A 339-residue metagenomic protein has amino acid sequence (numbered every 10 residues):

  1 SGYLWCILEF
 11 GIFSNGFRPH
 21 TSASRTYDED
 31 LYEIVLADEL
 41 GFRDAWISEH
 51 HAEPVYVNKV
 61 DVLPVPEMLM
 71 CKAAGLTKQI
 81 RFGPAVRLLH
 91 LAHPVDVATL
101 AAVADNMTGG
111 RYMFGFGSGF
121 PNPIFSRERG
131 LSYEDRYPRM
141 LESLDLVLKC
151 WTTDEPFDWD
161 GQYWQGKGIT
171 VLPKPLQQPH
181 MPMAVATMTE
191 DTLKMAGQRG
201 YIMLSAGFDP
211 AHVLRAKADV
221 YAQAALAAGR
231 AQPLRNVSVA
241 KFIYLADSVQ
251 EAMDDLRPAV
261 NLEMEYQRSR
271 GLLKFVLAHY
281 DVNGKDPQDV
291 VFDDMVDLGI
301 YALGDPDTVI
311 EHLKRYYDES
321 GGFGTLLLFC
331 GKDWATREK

Functional and structural regions predicted by a protein language model:
G2-L76, I80-R81, Q178-M181: N-terminal beta1-alpha1-beta2 module of alpha/beta enzyme domains
W5-C6, E134-L172, H212-F323: An alpha-helical appendage that flanks or caps ligand/catalytic pockets
E9-A23, H90-D158, M203, D209-A211: Flexible, glycine-rich active-site loops centered on histidine and acidic residues that chelate a metal or position
F10, G41, E49, A73 (+7 more regions): Conserved, mostly hydrophobic/aromatic
F10-S14, A45-I47, F82-P84, Y112-F116 (+4 more regions): Hydrophobic faces of well-ordered beta-strands that scaffold small-molecule active sites in alpha/beta enzyme cores
S14-D28, V86-V95, Q177-M188, Y244 (+1 more regions): Active-site mouth loops of central-metabolism enzymes
S24-L36, T187-K194, T308-Y316: Short, acidic/polar
D38-E39, M70-Q79, A101, D105-Y112 (+3 more regions): Acidic (Asp/Glu)-rich catalytic clusters
